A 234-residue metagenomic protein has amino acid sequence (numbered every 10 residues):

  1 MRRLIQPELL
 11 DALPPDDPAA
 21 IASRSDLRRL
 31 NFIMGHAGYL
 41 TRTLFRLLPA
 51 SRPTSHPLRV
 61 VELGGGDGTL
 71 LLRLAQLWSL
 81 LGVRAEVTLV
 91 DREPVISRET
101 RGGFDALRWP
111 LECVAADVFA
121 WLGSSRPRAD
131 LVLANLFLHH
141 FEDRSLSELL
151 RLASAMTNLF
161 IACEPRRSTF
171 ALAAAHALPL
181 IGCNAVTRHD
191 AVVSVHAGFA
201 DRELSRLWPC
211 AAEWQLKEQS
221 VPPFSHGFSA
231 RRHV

Functional and structural regions predicted by a protein language model:
M1-L13: N-terminal auxiliary segments of SAM/dcSAM-dependent transferases
L13-L47, S51: Class I SAM-dependent methyltransferase Rossmann-like catalytic core, especially the SAM/SAH-binding loop
V61, D67-W121: Class I SAM-dependent methyltransferase SAM/SAH-binding core
L131-R144: A short SAM/SAH-binding and catalytic strip from SAM-dependent methyltransferases
F141-A153: A short, conserved alpha-helix within the catalytic core of class I
T157-P165: Conserved beta-strand signature within the Rossmann-like core of class I S-adenosyl-L-methionine
P165-A211, K217-E218: C-terminal alpha-helical "lid/dimerization" subdomain adjacent to the S-adenosyl-L-methionine
L216-V234: Core SAM-dependent methyltransferase catalytic element
